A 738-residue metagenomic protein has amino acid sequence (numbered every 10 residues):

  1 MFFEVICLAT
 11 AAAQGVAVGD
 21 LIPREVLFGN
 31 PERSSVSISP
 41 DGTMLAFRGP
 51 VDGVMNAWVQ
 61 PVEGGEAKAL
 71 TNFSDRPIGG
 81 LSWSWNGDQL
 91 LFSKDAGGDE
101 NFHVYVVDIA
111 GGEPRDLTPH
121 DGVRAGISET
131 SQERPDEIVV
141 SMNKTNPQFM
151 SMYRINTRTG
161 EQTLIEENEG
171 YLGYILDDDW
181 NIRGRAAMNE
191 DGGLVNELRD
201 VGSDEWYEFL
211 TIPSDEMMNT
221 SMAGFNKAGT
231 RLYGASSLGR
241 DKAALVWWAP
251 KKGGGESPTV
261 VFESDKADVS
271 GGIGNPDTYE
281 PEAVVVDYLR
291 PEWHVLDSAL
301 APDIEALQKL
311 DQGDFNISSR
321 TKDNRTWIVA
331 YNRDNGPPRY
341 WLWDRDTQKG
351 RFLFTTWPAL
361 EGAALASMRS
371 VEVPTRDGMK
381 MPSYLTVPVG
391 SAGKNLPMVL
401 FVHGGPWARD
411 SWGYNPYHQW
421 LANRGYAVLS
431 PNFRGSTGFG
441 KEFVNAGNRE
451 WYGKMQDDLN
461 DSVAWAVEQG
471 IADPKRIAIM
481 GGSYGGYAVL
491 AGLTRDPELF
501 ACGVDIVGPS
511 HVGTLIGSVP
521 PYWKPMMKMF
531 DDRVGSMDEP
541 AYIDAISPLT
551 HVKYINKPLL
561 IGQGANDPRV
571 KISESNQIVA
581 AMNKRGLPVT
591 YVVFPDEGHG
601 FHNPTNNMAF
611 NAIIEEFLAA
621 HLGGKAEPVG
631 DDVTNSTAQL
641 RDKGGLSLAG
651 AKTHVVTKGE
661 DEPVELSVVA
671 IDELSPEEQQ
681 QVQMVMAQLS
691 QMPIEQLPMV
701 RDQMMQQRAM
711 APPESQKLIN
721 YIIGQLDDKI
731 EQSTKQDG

Functional and structural regions predicted by a protein language model:
M1-T10: Bacterial N-terminal signal peptides
A9-G15, G19: Boundary at the C-terminal end of the N-terminal hydrophobic targeting segment
A17-V51, N56: Mature N-terminal segment immediately following signal peptide/propeptide cleavage in secreted/periplasmic
G29-S34, D52-A57, F73-G79, W85-P382 (+3 more regions): Peripheral, non-catalytic segments that deliver or gate enzyme domains
F47-T71: Beta-propeller domains
K394-G404: Short beta-strand element of the alpha/beta-hydrolase
P431-V664: Active-site-proximal cap/loop segments of hydrolase catalytic domains
S690-P698, R708-K717: Charged, low-complexity interaction regions
